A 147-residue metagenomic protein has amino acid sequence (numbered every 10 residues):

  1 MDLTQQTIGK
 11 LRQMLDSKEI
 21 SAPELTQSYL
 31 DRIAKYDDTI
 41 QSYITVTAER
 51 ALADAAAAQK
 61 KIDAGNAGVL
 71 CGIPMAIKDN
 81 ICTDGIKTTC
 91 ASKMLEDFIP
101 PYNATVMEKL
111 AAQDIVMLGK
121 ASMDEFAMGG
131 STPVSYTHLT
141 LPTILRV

Functional and structural regions predicted by a protein language model:
M1-A53: An N-terminal boundary/leader segment
E19-I20, N66-A67, S131: Residue-level recognition of short, well-ordered coil/turn positions that link secondary-structure elements
T26-Q27, T45, I99, S122 (+2 more regions): Proline- and acidic/polar-enriched loop/turn elements at helix boundaries
R32-Y36, D54, A58, V106-K109 (+2 more regions): Short alpha-helical functional segments enriched in proximate histidine and acidic residues
A34-T39, G65, C82-T88: Secretory-pathway/luminal and periplasmic proteins that interact with or process carbohydrate-rich
A58-I73: Immediate post-signal peptide segment of exported/extracytoplasmic ligand-binding proteins
C71-L139: Short glycine/serine-rich loop/turn segments
H138-V147: Single conserved hydrophobic/aromatic residue that forms the stacking wall/gate of nucleotide- or nucleobase-binding
